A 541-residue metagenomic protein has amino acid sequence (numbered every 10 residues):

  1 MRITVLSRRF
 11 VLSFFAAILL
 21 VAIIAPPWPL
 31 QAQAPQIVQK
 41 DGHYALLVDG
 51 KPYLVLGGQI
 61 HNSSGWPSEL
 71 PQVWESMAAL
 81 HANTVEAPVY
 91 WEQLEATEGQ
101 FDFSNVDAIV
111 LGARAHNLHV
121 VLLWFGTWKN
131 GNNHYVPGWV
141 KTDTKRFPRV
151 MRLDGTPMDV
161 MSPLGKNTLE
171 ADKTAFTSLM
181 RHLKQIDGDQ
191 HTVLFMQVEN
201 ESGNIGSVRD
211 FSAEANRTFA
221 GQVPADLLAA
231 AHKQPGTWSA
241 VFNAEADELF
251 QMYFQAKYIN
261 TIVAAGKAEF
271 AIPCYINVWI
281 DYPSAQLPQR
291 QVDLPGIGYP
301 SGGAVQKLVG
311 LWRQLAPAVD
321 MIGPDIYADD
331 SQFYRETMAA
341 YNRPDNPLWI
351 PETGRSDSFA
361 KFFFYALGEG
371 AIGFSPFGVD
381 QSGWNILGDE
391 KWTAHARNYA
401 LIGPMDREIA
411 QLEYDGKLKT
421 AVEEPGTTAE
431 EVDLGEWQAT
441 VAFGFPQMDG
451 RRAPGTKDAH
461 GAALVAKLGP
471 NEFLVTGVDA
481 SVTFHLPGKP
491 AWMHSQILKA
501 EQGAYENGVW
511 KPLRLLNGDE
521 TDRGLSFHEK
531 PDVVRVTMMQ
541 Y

Functional and structural regions predicted by a protein language model:
S13-P27: Bacterial N-terminal signal peptides
A32-N83: N-terminal carbohydrate-binding accessory modules
V55-G65, P88-V106, L153-T174, S239-A256 (+3 more regions): The substrate-binding groove and active-site-proximal loops of carbohydrate-active enzymes, especially glycoside
L70-T144, Q255-A271: Aromatic-lined substrate-binding rim segments of carbohydrate-active enzymes
L118, T261-I272, K307-R407: Catalytic-core region of carbohydrate-active enzymes that cleave or remodel glycosidic bonds
K145-W312: Polysaccharide-binding and catalytic clefts of secreted carbohydrate-active enzymes
F364-K489: Aromatic- and carboxylate-lined catalytic core of secreted/periplasmic carbohydrate-active enzymes
V441-A463, N471-Y541: C-terminal beta-sandwich/jelly-roll accessory domains of carbohydrate-active enzymes
